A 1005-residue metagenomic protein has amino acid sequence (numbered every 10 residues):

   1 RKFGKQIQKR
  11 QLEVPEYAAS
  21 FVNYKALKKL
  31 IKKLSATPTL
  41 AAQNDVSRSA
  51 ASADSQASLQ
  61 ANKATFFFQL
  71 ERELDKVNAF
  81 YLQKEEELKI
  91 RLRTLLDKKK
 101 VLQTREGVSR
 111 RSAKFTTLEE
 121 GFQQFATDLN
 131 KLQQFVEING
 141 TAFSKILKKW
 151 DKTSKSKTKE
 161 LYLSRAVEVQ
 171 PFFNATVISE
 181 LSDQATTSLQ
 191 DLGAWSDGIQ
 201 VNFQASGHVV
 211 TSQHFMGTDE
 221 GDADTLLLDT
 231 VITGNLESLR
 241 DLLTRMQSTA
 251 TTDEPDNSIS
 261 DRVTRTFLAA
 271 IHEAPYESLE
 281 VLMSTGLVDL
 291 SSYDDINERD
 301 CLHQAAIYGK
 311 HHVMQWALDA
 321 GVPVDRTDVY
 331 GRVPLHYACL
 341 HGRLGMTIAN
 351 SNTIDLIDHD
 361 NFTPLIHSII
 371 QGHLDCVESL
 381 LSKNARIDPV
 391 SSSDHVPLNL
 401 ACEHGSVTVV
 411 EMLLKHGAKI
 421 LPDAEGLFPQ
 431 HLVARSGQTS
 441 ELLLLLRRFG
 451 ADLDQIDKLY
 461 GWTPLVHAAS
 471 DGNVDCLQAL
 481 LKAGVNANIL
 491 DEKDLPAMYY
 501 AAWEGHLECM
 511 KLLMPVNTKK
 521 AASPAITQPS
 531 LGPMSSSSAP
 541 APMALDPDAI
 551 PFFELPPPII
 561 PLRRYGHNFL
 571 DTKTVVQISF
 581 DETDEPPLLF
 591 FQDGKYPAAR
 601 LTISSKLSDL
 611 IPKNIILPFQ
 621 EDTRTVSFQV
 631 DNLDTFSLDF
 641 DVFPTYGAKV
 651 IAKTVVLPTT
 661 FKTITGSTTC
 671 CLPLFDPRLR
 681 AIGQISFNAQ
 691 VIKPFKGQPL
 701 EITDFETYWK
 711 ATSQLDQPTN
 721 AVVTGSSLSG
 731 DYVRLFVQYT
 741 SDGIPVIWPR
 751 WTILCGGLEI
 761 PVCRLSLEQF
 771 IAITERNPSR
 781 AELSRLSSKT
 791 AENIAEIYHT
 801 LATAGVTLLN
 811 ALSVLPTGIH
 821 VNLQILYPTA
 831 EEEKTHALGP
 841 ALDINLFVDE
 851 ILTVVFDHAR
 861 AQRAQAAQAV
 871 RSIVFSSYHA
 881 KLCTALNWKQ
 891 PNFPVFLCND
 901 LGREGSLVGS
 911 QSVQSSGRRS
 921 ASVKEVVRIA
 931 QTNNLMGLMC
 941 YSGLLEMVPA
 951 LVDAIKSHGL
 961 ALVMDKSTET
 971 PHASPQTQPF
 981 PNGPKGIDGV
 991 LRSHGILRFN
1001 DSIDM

Functional and structural regions predicted by a protein language model:
R1-L147: Phospho-regulated, Ser/Thr/Pro-rich intrinsically disordered or coiled-coil terminal scaffolds of eukaryotic
P171, A175-G286, I296-H303, I307-Y308 (+1 more regions): Intrinsically disordered, low-complexity regulatory segments in ankyrin-centric signaling systems
E220, I259-S260, D294-D295, D328 (+5 more regions): Ankyrin repeat boundary/linker residues
A223, V263, N297-E298, G331 (+5 more regions): Start-of-repeat signature of ankyrin repeats
D229-G234, A269-P275, Q304-K310, Y337-R343 (+5 more regions): Ankyrin repeat A-helix N-terminal signature
S238, E277-S278, H312-V313, G345-M346 (+6 more regions): Conserved ankyrin/ankyrin-like repeat signature
L243-D253, E280-D289, Q315-P323, I348-I354 (+5 more regions): Ankyrin repeat domain, specifically the short helix-to-loop turn at the C-terminus of the second helix of each repeat
W503, L512, K520-M1005: Phosphate-group recognition and catalysis centered on beta-loop-alpha active-site segments
